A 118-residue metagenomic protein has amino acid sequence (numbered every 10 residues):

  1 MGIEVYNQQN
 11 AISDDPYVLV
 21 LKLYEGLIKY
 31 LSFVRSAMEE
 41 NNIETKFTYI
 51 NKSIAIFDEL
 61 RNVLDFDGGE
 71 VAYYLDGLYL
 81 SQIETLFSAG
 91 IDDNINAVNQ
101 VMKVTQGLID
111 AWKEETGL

Functional and structural regions predicted by a protein language model:
M1-F33, A37-E40, E44-N51, N62-V63 (+1 more regions): N-terminal intrinsically disordered, cationic/polar leader segments that include organellar targeting peptides
I54-I56: Short acidic-capped amphipathic helix/loop micro-motif used as an active-site/signal-coupling element
